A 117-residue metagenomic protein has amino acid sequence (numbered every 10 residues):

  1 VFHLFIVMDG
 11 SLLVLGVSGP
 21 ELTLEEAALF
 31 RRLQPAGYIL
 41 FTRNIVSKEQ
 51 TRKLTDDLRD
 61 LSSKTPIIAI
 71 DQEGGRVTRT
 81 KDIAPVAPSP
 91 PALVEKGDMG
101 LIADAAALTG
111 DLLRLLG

Functional and structural regions predicted by a protein language model:
V1-V7: Short, Lys/Arg-enriched N-terminal segments with co-localized hydrophobic residues within the first ~10-30 amino acids
V7-M8, R32: Short, flexible turn/loop "capping" segments at secondary-structure junctions
M8-E21: Boundary/entry segment of secreted carbohydrate-active catalytic domains
E21-L22, S47: Flexible loop/turn segments at secondary-structure boundaries
R32-L54, L58-G117: Enzymes and membrane/adaptor proteins characterized by extended Gly/Ser/Thr/Asp/Glu-rich, aromatic-dotted
